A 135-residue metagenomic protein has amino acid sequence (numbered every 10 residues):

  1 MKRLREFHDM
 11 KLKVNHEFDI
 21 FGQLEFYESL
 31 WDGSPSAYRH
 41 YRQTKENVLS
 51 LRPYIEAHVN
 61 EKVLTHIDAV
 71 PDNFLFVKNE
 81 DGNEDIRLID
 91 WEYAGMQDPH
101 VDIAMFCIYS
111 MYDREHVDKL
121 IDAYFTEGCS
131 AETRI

Functional and structural regions predicted by a protein language model:
M1-E17: Conserved kinase catalytic-core helix
L12-I67, V77-E80, I121-D122: An alpha-helical support segment within catalytic cores of ATP-dependent transferases
L64, R87-D90: Pre-DFG segment of protein kinase catalytic domains
N73-L88: Conserved protein kinase catalytic/activation segment
F74, M96-D98: Conserved protein kinase catalytic core
H100-A131: Active-site activation/catalytic loop segments of kinase-like enzymes and analogous catalytic loops in related
R134-I135: Alpha-helical scaffolds flanking conserved acidic
